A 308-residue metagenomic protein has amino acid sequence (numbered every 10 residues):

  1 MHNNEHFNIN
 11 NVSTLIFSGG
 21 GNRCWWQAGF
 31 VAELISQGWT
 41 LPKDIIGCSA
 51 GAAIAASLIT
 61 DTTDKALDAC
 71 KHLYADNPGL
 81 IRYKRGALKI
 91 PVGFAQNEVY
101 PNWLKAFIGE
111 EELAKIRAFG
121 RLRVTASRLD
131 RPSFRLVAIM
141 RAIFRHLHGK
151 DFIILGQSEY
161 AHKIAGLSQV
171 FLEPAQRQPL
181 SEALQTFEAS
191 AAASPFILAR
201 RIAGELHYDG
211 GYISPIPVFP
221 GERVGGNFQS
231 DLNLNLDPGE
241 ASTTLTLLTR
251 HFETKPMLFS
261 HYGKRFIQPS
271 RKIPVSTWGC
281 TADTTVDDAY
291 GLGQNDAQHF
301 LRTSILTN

Functional and structural regions predicted by a protein language model:
M1-I45, S57-N308: Patatin-like phospholipase
G47, G51: Gly/Ala-rich beta-loop-alpha elbow adjacent to hydrolase catalytic centers
